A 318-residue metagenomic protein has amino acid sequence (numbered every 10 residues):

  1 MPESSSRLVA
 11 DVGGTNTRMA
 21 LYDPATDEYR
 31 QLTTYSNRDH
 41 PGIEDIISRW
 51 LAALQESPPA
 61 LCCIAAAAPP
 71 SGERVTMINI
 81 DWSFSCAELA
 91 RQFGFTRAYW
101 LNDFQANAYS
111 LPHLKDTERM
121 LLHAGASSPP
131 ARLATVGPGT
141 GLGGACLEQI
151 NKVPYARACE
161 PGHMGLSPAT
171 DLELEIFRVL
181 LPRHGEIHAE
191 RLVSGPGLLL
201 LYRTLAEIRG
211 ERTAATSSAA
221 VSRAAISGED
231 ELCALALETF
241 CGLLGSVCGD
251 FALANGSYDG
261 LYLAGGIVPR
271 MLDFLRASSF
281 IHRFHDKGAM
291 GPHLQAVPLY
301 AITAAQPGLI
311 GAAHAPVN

Functional and structural regions predicted by a protein language model:
M1-S57, E175-N318: ATP-binding/phosphotransfer module of carbohydrate and carboxylate kinases, centering on a glycine-rich
R7-D11, L61-C63, Y99, L133-G137 (+1 more regions): Short glycine-aspartate micro-motif
G14-N16, F104-A106, T140-L142: Conserved A3 ("GATE") glycine/threonine-rich loop of ANL adenylate-forming enzymes
T17, P69-S71, G141-A145, L200 (+1 more regions): Short, acidic Gly/Pro/Ser/Thr-rich loop/turn segments
D23-P24, T76-I80, L114-D116, Q149-K152 (+2 more regions): Short, glycine/charged-enriched secondary-structure capping and boundary segments
L54-E118, T135, P269-D273: Short beta-strand-loop/turn "lid" adjacent to the catalytic site in phosphate-handling enzymes
R97-S128, A219-E231, E238-C241, S246: ATP-dependent carbohydrate kinase catalytic cores
E118-A189, L272, F280-H285, A289-G291: Glycine-rich phosphate-binding loop of actin/hexokinase-like ATP-binding domains
